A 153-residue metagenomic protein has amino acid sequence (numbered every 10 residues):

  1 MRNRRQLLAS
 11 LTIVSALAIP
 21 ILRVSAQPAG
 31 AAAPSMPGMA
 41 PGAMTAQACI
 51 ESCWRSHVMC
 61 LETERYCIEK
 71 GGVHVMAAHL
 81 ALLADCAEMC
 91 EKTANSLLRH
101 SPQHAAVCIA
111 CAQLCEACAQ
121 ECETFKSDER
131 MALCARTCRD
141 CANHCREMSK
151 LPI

Functional and structural regions predicted by a protein language model:
M1-S15: N-terminal secretory signal peptides and thylakoid transit peptides that target proteins across membranes
R4, A43-A46, V73: Membrane-interfacial loop-to-transmembrane-helix junctions in polytopic alpha-helical membrane proteins
T12, W54, L61, R65-I68: Short amphipathic alpha-helical segments enriched in leucine
A18: Conserved P-loop NTPase catalytic core
I21-H57, L61: C-terminal segment of N-terminal export signals and the immediately downstream linker at the start of the mature
S52, Y66-D140, R146: Extended, low-complexity, charged alpha-helical tracts that assemble into coiled-coils or amphipathic helices used
H144-P152: Helix-coil modules at protein/domain termini and other flexible surface or pore-lining loops, especially C-terminal
